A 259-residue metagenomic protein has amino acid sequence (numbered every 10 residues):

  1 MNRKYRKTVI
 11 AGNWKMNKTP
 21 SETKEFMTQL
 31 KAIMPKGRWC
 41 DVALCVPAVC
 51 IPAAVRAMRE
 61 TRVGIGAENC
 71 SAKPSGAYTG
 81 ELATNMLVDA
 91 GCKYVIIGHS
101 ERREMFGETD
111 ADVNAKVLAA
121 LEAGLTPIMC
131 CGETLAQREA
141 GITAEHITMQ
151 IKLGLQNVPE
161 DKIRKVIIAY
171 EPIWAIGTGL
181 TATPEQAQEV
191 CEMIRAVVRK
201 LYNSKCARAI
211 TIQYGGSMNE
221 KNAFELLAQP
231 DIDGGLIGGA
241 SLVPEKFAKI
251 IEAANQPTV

Functional and structural regions predicted by a protein language model:
M1-V259: Active-site loop-to-helix "anion-binding N-cap" substructures in soluble metabolic enzymes
